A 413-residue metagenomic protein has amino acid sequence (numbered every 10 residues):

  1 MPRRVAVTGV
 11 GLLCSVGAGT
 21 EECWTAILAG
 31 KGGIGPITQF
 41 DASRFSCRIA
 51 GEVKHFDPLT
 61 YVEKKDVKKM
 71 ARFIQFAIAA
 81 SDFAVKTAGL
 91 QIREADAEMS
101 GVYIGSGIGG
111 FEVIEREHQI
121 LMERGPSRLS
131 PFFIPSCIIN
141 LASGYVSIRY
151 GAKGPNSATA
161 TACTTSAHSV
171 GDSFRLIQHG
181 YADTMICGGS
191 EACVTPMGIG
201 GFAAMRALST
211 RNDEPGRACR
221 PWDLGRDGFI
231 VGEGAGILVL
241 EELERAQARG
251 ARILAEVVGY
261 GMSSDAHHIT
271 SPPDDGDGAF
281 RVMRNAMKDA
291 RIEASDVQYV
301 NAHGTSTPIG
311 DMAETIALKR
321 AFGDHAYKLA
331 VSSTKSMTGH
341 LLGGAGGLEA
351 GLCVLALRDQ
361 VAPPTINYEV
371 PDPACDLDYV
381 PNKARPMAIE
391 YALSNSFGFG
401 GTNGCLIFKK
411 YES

Functional and structural regions predicted by a protein language model:
M1-D66, E244-E256, G351-I366, K409-S413: ACP-dependent fatty acid/polyketide chain-elongation machinery
M1-V7, I92-A97, A290-D296, A326-Y327 (+1 more regions): Flexible, low-complexity linker/loop segments at domain and module junctions
R4-T8, G33-G35, D213-A290, Y299 (+1 more regions): Condensing-enzyme catalytic core mediating Claisen C-C bond formation in acyl metabolism
V7, C23, L28-A162, S190-G201 (+1 more regions): Conserved beta-ketoacyl condensing-enzyme motif
A42, S46-E52, G109-V113, A192-C219 (+4 more regions): Active-site-adjacent elements of ketosynthase-type condensing enzymes
A77-A88, A142, S169, E241-L243 (+5 more regions): Short, well-ordered amphipathic alpha-helical segments that serve as non-catalytic structural scaffolds within diverse
A77-L90, S147-E191, F229-A251, H340-A362 (+1 more regions): Active-site-proximal alpha-helical scaffold in enzymes
E123-S130, G171, R175, T184 (+4 more regions): Glycine-/small-residue-rich "gating" segment that lines the acyl/pantetheine channel and substrate pocket
